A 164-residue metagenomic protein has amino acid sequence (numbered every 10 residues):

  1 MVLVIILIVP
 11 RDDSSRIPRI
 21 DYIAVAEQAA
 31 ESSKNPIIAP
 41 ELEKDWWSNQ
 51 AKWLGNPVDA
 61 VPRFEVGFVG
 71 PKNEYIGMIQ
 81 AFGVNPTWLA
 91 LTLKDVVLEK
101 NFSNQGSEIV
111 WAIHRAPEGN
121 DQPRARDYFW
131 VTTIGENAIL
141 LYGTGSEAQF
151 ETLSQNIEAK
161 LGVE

Functional and structural regions predicted by a protein language model:
M1-P10: Hydrophobic membrane-insertion alpha-helices, especially the h-region of bacterial N-terminal signal peptides
I6, K100-E164: A short, solvent-exposed beta-edge/loop patch
V9, A30-N35, A159-G162: Generic surface-pattern signal
R11, D95-V96, I157-K160: Alpha-helix boundary/capping residues
D12-V25: Ser/Thr/Pro/Gly-rich low-complexity linker/stalk segments immediately outside membranes or between
A24-R124: Short, solvent-exposed recognition patches
